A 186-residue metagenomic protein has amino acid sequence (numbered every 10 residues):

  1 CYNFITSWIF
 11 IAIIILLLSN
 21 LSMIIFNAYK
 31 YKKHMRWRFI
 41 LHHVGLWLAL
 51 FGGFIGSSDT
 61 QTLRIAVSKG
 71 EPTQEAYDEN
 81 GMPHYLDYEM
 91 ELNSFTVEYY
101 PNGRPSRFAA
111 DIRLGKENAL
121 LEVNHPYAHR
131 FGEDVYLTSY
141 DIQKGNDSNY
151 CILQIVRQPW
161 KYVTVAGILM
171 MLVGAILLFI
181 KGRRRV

Functional and structural regions predicted by a protein language model:
C1-V186: Solvent-exposed, non-transmembrane regions of integral membrane proteins
